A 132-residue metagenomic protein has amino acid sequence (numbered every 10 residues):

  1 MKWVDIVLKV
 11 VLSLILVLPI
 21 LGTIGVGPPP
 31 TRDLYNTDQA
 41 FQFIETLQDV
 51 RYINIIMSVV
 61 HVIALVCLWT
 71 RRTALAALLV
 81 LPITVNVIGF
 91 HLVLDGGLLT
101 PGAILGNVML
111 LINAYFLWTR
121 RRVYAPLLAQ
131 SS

Functional and structural regions predicted by a protein language model:
M1, D33-F41, D49-V50, V66-R72 (+1 more regions): Short, structured coil/loop segments at alpha-helix boundaries
M1-P28, W69-S132: Extended, low-polarity transmembrane helix blocks
L16-I56: Solvent-exposed, well-ordered loop and adjacent helix/strand elements within mature globular domains that form
V50, S58, W118-R121: General structural signal for secondary-structure boundaries
N54-A64, P82: Hydrophobic alpha-helical transmembrane segments
